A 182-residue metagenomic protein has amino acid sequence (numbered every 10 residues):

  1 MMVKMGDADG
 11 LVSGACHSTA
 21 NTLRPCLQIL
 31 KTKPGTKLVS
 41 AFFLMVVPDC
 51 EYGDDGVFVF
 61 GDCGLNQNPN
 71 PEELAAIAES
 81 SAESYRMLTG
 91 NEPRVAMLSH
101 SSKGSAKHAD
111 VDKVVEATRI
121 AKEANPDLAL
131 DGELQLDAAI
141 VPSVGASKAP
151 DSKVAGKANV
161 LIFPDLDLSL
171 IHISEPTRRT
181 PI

Functional and structural regions predicted by a protein language model:
M1-G35: N-terminal glycine-rich phosphate/adenylate-binding segment common to multiple enzyme folds
M1-K4, C63, H100-V160: Active-site rim loops that border cofactor/substrate pockets in soluble metabolic enzymes
L30-V46, E79-S84, D110-G132: Gly/Ser/Thr-rich active-site loops/lids in small-molecule metabolic enzymes that frequently grip phosphoryl groups
L44-E72: A structural-propensity feature for long, helix-poor, extended segments
N66-T89: Short acidic/Ser/Thr-enriched loop-to-helix initiation segments
V160, D165-S174: A C-terminal functional module that forms or caps the active site or interfaces directly with catalytic machinery
H172-I182: Single conserved hydrophobic/aromatic residue that forms the stacking wall/gate of nucleotide- or nucleobase-binding
